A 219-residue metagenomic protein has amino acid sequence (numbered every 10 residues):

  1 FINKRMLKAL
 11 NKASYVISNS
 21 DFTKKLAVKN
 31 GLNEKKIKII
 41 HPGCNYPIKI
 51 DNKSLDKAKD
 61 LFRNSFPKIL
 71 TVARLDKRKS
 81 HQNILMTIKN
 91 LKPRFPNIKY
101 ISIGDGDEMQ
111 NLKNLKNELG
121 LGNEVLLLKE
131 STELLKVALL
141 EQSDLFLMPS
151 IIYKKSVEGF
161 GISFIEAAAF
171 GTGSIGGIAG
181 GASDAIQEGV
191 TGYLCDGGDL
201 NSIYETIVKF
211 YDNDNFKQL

Functional and structural regions predicted by a protein language model:
I2-V16: Membrane-proximal helix-turn-helix segments that form the acceptor-binding/catalytic region of lipid-linked
L10, E130-S131, A138-S143: Short alpha-helical donor nucleotide-sugar binding micro-motif in glycosyltransferases
S14, E141-V157, T172: Acidic donor-binding loop of glycosyltransferase active sites
F22, G43: Carbohydrate-associated surface elements
L61-K79, L85-I88: Conserved donor-binding/catalytic core segment of Leloir-type glycosyltransferases
K113-L134: Nucleotide-activated donor-binding/catalytic signature segment of Leloir-type glycosyltransferases, i.e., the conserved
F164, A169, G173-G176, I186: Short hydrophobic beta-strand element within catalytic cores of glycosyltransferases and related nucleotide-activated
E188-G189, Y193-L200, I207-N215: Conserved acidic donor-binding segment of nucleotide-sugar-dependent glycosyltransferases
